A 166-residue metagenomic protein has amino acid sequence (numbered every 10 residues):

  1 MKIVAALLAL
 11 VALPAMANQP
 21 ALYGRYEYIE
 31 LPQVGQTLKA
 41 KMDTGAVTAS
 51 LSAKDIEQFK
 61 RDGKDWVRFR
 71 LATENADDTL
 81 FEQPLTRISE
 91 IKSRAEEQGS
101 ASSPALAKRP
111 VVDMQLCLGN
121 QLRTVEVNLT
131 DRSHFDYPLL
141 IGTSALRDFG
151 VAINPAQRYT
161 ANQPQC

Functional and structural regions predicted by a protein language model:
M1-A5: Positively charged n-region of N-terminal signal peptides that target proteins for export
A9: Acyl-CoA-dependent O-acyltransferases
A12-M16: N-terminal signal peptide c-region/cleavage motif recognized by signal peptidases
A17-C166: Pepsin/retropepsin-fold aspartyl endopeptidases
